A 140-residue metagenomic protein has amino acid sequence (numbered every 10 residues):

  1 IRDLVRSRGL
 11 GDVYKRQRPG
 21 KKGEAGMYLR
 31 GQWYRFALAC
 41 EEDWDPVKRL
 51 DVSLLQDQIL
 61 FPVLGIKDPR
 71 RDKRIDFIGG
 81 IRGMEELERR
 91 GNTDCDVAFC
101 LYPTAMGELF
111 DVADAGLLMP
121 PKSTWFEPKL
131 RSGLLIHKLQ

Functional and structural regions predicted by a protein language model:
I1-Y14: Single conserved hydrophobic/aromatic residue that forms the stacking wall/gate of nucleotide- or nucleobase-binding
G11-V13, Y28, L135: Compositionally biased, intrinsically disordered low-complexity regions
K15-L87: C-terminal structural cap/anchor segments
Q56-F61, G65-Q140: Charged substrate- and nucleic-acid-binding regions of tRNA-handling and nucleotidyl-transfer enzymes, centered on
